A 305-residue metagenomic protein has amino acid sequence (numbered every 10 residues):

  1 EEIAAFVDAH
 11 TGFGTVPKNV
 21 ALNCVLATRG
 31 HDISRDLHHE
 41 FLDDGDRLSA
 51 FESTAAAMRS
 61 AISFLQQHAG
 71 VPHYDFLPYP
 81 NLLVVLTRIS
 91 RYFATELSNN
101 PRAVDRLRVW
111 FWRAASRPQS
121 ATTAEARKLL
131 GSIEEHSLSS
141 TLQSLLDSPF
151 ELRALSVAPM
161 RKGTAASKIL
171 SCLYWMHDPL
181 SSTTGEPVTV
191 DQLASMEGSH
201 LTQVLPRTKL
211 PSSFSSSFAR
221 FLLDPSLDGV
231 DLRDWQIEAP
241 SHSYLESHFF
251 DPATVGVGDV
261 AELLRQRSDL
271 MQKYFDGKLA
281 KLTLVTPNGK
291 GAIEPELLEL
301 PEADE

Functional and structural regions predicted by a protein language model:
E1-I33, P101, W112-R113, R233-D304: Basic- and aromatic-enriched surface patches that contact anionic nucleotides/nucleic acids
A4-A158: A cross-family structural signal marking well-folded subdomains
D8, D32, D36, D43-D46 (+13 more regions): Acidic-enriched, low-complexity/disordered segments with a strong bias for Aspartate over Glutamate
Q66-Q67, Q119, Q143, Q192 (+4 more regions): Residue-identity detector for glutamine
V71, S199, K290-A292: Intrinsically disordered, low-complexity regions
P78-R88, P101-S116, A158-P179, T183-T184 (+3 more regions): Generic ordered-secondary-structure signal
A115-D231: Intrinsically disordered, low-complexity N-proximal targeting/linker segments that flank membranes
